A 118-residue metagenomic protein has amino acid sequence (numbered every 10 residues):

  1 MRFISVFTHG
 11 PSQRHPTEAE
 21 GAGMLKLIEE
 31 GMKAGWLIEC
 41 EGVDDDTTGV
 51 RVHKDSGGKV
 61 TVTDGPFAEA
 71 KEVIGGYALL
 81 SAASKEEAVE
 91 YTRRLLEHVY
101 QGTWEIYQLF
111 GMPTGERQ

Functional and structural regions predicted by a protein language model:
M1-Q118: Conserved, structured core segments of small domains
